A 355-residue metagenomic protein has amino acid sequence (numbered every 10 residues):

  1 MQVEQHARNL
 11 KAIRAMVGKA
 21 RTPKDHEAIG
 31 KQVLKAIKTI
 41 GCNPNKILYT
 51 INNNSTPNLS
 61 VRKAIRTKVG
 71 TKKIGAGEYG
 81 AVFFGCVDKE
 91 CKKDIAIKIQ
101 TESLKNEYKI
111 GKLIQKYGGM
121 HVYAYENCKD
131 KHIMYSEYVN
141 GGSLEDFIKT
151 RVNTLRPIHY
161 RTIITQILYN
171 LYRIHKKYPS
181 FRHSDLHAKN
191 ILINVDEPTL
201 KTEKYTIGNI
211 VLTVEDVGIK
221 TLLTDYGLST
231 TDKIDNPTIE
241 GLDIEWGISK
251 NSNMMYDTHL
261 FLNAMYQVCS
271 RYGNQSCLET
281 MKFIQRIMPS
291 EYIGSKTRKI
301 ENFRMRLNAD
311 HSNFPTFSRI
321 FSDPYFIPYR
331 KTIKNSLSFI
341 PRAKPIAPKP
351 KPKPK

Functional and structural regions predicted by a protein language model:
I13, I234, T238-I239, E245-K344: Helical subdomain adjoining the active site within ATP-dependent kinase catalytic cores
G41-C42, K46-K89: ATP-binding glycine-rich phosphate-binding loop
K72, A76-L113: ATP-binding glycine-rich loop module of kinase domains
M120-P157: Conserved structural core of kinase catalytic domains
L168-K176: Short C-lobe core helix of eukaryotic-like protein kinase catalytic domains
K176-K189, I193-N194: Catalytic-loop of the protein kinase fold
A188-S252: Catalytic activation segment of kinase domains across protein kinase-like and atypical kinase folds
